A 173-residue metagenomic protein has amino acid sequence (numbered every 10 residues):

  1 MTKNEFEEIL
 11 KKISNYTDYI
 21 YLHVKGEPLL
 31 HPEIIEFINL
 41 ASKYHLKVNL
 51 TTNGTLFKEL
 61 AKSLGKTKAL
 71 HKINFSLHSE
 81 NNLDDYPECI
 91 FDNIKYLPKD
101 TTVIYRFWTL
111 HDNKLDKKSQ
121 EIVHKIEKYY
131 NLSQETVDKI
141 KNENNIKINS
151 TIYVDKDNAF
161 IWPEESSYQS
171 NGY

Functional and structural regions predicted by a protein language model:
M1-K141: Conserved glycine-rich "GG(E/T)P / GGGxP" loop and the immediately following alpha-helix in the radical SAM core
N142-Y173: Accessory C-terminal segments flanking Radical SAM cores
